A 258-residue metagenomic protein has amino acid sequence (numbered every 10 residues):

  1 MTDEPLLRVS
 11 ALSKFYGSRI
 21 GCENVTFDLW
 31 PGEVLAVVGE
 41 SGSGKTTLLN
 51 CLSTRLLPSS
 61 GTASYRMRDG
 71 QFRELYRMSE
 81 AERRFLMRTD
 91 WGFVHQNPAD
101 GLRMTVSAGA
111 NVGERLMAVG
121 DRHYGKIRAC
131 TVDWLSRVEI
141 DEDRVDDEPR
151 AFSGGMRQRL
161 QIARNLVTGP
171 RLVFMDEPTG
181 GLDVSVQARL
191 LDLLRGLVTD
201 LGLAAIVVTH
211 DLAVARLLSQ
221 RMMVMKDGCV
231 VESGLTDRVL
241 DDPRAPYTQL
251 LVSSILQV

Functional and structural regions predicted by a protein language model:
V38-E40: The feature captures the beta-strand-to-loop junction immediately N-terminal to the Walker
S53: Helix-to-loop junction immediately C-terminal to a conserved catalytic motif
T62-F85: ABC ATPase NBD Q-loop/coupling interface
E148-F152, M156: Conserved ABC ATPase signature
S233-G234: ABC ATPase "signature
